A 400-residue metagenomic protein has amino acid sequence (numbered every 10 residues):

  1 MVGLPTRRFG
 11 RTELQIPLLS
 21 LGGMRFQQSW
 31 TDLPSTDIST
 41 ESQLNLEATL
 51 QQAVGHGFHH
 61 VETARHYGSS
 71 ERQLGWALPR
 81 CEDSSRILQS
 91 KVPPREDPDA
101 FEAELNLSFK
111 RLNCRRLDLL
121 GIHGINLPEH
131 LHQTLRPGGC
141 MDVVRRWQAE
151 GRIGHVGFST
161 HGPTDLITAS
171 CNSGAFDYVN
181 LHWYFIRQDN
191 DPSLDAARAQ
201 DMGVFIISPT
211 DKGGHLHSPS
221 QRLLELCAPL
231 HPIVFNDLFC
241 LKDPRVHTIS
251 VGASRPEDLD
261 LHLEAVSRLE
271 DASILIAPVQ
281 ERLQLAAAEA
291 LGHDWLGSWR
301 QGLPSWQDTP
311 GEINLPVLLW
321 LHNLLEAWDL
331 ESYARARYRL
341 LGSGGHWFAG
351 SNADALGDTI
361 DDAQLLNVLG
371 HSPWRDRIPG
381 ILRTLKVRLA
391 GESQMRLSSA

Functional and structural regions predicted by a protein language model:
M1-R86, L365-A400: N-terminal binding-site loop/beta-alpha segment at the start of enzyme catalytic domains that lines or forms
F9, L19-L21, A53, V61 (+10 more regions): Conserved, mostly hydrophobic/aromatic
F9, P192-A400: Structured C-terminal cap/extension of enzyme domains
W30-E41, Q51, G55, E96-P192 (+3 more regions): Glycine/proline-rich, positively charged, aromatic-decorated active-site loop/lid region on the catalytic face
H59-R65, S90, G154-F158, Y178-L181 (+1 more regions): Short catalytic-loop micro-motif centered on adjacent basic/acidic residues
H66, C81-D99, H123: Structural motif corresponding to the early beta-alpha repeats
E71-S90, C140-G151, I206: Alpha-helix-loop-beta-strand connector modules within alpha/beta enzyme cores
S85-L88, A175-W183, E270-A277: Short hydrophobic/aromatic-enriched beta-strand-loop microsegments
